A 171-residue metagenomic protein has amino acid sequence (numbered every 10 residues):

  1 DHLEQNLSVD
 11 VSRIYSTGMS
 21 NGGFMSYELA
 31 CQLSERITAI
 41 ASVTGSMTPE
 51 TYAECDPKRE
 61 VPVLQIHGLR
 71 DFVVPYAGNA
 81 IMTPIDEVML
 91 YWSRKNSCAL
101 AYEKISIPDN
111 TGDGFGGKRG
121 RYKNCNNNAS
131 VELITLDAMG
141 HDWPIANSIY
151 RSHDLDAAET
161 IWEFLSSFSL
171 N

Functional and structural regions predicted by a protein language model:
D1-N21, C31-R36, I107: Gly/Ser-rich "nucleophile elbow"/oxyanion-hole loop immediately N-terminal to the catalytic nucleophile in hydrolases
S8-V9, G22, Q32-E35, C55-E60 (+1 more regions): Extracellular/periplasmic catalytic domains that process cell-envelope and extracellular macromolecules
S20, C31, N79-T83, R151-D156: Soluble non-cytosolic domains of exported or imported proteins
S20-G23, M47: Active-site loop->helix "elbow" adjoining a glycine-rich segment at hydrolase catalytic centers
M25-L29: Hydrolases whose catalytic domains are alpha/beta-hydrolase-1, hotdog thioesterase, or metallo-beta-lactamase-like
T38-N127: The feature captures the conserved acid-bearing segment of alpha/beta-hydrolase catalytic domains
S93-N171: Alpha/beta-hydrolase-fold serine-hydrolase catalytic core, especially in secreted/extracellular enzymes
